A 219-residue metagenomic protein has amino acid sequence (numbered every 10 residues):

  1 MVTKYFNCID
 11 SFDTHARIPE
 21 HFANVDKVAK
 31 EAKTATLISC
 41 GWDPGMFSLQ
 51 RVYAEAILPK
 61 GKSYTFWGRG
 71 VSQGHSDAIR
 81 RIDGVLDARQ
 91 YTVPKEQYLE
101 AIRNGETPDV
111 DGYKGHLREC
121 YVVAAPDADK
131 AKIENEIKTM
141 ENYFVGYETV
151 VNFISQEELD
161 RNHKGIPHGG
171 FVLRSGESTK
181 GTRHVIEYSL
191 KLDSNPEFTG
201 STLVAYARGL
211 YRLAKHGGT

Functional and structural regions predicted by a protein language model:
M1-S11: Rossmann-fold NAD(P) dinucleotide-binding segment
I9-S11, T36-S39, T65-F66: Short catalytic-loop micro-motif centered on adjacent basic/acidic residues
F12-T36: Rossmann-fold NAD(P)-binding glycine/threonine-rich loop
H15-I18, S39-S48, R69-S72, P126-D127 (+1 more regions): Gly/Ser/Thr-rich loops at beta-strand to alpha-helix junctions that form or flank small-molecule/cofactor-binding
K30-E55, L203: Short alpha-helices
M46-K62, D77-L86, G209: Oxidoreductase and adenylate-handling cofactor-binding alpha/beta cores
V71-A207: C-terminal substrate-binding/catalytic lobe of Rossmann-fold NAD(P)-dependent oxidoreductases
G209-T219: C-terminal helix-rich "cap/oligomerization" subdomain common to oxidoreductases
